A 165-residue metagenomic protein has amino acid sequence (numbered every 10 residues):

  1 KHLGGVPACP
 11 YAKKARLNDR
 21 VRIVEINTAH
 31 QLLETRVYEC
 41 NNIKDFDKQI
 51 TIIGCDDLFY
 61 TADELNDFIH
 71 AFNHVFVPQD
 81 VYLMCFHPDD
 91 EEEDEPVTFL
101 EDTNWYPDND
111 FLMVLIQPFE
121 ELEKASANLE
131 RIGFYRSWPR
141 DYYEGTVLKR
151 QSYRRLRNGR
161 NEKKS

Functional and structural regions predicted by a protein language model:
K1-S165: Expand to "…catalyze enediolate/carbanion chemistry for C-C bond making/breaking, isomerization, decarboxylation
